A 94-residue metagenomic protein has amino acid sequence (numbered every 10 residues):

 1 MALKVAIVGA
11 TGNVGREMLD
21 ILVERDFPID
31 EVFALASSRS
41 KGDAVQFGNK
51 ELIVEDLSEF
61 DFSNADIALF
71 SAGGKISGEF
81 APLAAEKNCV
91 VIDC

Functional and structural regions predicted by a protein language model:
M1-C94: N-terminal Rossmann-like NAD(P) cofactor-binding subdomain of oxidoreductases, focused on the glycine-rich
